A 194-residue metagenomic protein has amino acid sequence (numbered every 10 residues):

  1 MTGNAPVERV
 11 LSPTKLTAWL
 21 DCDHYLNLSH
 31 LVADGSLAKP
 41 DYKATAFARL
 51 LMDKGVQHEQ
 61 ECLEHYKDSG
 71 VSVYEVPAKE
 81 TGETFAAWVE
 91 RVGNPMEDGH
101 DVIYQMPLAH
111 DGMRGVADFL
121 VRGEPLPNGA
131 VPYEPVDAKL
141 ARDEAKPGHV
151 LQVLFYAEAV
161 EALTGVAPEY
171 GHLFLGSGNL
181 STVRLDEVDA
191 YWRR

Functional and structural regions predicted by a protein language model:
M1-N128: Metal-dependent nuclease catalytic cores that hydrolyze phosphodiester bonds in DNA/RNA, characterized by
E90-R194: Mg2+/Mn2+-dependent nuclease catalytic core
